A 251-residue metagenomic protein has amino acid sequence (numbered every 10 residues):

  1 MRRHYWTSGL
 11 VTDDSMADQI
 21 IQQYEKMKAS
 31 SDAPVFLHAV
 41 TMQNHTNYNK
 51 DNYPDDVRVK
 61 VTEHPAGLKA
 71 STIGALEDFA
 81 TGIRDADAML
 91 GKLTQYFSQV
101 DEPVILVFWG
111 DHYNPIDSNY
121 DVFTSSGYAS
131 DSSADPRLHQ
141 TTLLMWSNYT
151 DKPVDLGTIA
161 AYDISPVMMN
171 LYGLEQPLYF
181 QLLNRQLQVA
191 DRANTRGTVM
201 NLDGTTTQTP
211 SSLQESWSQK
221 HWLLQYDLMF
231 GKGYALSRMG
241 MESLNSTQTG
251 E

Functional and structural regions predicted by a protein language model:
M1-E251: Solvent-exposed soluble domains appended to multi-pass membrane proteins
